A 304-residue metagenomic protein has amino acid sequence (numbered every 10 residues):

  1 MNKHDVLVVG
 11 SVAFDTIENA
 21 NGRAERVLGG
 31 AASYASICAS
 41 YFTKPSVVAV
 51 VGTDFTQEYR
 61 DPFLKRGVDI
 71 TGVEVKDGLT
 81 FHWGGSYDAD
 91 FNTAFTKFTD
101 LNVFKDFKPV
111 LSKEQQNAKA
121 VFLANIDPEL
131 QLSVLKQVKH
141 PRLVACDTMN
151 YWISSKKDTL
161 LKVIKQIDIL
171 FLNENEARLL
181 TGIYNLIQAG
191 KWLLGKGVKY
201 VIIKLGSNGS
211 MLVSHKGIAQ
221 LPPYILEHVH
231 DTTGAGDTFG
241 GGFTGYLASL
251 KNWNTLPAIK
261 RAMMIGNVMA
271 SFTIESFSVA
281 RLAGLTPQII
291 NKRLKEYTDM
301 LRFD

Functional and structural regions predicted by a protein language model:
M1-K3, I187-D304: Conserved phosphate-binding/catalytic region of the ribokinase-like
H4, F14-R26, Y41-F122, K136-P141 (+1 more regions): Conserved N-terminal subdomain of the carbohydrate kinase-like
G10-V12, A31, T238: Active-site metal-binding loops of divalent metal-dependent hydrolases
G30-S40, L135-K136: Histidine-anchored nucleotide/phosphate-binding helix
A35-P45, Y246-A248: Alpha-helix C-terminal capping segments
I37, W83-S86, G209-V213: Short beta-strand scaffold segments in enzyme catalytic cores
A39, N173, G236: Short, conserved phosphate/pyrophosphate- and ester-handling motifs at nucleotide-, phospho-/glycolipid
A120-K191, G209: Conserved beta-alpha-beta core of the PfkB/ribokinase-like small-molecule kinase fold
